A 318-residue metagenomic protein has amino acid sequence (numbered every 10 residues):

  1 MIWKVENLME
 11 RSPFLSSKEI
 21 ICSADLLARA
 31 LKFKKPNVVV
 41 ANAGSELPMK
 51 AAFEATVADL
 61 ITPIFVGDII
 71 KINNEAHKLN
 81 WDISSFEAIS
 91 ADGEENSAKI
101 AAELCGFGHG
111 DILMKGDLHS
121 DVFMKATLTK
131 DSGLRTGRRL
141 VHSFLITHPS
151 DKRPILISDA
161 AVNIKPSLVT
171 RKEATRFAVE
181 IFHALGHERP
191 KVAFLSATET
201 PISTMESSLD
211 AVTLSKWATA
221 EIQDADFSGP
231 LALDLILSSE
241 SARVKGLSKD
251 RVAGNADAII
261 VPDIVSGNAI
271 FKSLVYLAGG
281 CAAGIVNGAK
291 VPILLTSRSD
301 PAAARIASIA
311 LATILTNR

Functional and structural regions predicted by a protein language model:
I2-V252, D257-R318: Anion-binding alpha/beta catalytic cores of soluble intermediary-metabolism enzymes, centered on
